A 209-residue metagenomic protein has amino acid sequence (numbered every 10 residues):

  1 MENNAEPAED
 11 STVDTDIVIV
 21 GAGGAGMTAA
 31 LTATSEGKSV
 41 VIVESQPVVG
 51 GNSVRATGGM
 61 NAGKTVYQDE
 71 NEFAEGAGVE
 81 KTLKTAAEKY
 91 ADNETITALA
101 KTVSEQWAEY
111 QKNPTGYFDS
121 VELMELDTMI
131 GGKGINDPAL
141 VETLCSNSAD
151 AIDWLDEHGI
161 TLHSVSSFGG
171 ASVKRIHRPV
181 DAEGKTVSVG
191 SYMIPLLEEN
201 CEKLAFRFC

Functional and structural regions predicted by a protein language model:
E9-A25, V41: Beta1/beta-strand and adjacent pyrophosphate-binding region of the FAD-binding site in flavoprotein oxidoreductases
A30-L31, I152: Generic hydrophobic/aromatic pocket-lining and core-packing "Φ" positions
T34-A56: Glycine-rich FAD pyrophosphate-binding loop
G51-R55, T65, S167, V173-R175: Short, solvent-exposed loop/turn and secondary-structure capping segments
R55-A91: N-terminal glycine-rich dinucleotide-binding loop that anchors FAD/FMN and/or NAD(P) in oxidoreductases
T82, Y90-D119, A139, D156: Long, well-ordered, tryptophan-enriched scaffold segments
Y117-C209: Conserved redox-cofactor binding core of oxidoreductases
